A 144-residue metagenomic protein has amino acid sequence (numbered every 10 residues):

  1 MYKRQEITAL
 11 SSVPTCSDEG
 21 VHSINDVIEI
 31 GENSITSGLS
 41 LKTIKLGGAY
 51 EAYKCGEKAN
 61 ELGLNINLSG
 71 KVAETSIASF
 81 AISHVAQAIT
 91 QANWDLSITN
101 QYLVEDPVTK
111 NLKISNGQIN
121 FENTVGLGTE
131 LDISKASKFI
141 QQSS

Functional and structural regions predicted by a protein language model:
K3-C16, H22-Q118, E122: Shared catalytic-loop signature of beta/alpha-barrel
N123, I133-S144: Catalytic-core signal marking the mid-to-C-terminal active-site face
